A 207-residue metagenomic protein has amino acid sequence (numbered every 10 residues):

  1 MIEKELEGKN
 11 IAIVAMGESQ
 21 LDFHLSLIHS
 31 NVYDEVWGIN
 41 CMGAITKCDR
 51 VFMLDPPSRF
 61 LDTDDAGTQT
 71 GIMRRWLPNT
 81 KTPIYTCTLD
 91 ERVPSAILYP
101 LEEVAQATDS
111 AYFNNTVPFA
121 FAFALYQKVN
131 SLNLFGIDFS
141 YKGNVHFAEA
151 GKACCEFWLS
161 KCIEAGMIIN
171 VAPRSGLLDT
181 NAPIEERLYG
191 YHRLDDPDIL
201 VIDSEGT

Functional and structural regions predicted by a protein language model:
M1-T207: Metal-ion/cofactor- or nucleotide/acyl-coenzyme-handling active-site neighborhoods
